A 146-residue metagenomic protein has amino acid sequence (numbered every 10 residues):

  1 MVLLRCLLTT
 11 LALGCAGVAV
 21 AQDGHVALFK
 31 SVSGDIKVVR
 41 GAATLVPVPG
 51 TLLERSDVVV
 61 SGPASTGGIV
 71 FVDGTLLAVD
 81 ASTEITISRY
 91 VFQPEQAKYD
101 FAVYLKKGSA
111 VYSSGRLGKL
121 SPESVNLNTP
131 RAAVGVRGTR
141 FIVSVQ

Functional and structural regions predicted by a protein language model:
M1, A21-Q22: Absolute protein N-terminus
M1-L8: Bacterial N-terminal signal peptides that target proteins for export
Q22-Q146: Flexible, surface-exposed loop/linker segments and immediately adjacent secondary-structure boundaries
